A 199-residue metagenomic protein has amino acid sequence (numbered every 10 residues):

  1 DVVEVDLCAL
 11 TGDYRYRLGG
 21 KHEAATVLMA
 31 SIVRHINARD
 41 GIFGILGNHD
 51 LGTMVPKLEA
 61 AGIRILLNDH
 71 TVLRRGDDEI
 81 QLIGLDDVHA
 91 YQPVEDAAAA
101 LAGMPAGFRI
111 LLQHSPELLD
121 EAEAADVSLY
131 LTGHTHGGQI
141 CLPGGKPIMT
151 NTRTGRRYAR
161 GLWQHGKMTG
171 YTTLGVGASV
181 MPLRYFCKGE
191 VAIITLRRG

Functional and structural regions predicted by a protein language model:
D1-R64: Membrane-embedded segments
V5-D13, G41-N48, L66-N68, I110-Q113 (+2 more regions): Active-site neighborhood of phospho(di)ester-bond hydrolases with catalytic His/Asp-centered motifs
Y14-R17, N48-G52, T71-L73, D87-A90 (+3 more regions): Solvent-exposed loop/turn segments at secondary-structure junctions within structured extracellular/periplasmic domains
A25-I32, M54, A97-A100, L118 (+1 more regions): A general structural detector for well-ordered alpha-helical segments in enzyme core domains, enriched
V27, Q92-A98, I148-R156: N-terminal post-signal-peptidase region of extra-cytosolic proteins
A60-A61, L67-H70, R75-Q113, L119-D120 (+2 more regions): Binuclear metal-dependent hydrolase catalytic cores centered on His/Asp/Glu-rich metal-binding motifs
P116-I193: Conserved beta-sheet core of the metallophosphoesterase superfamily
I194-G199: Short beta-strand-to-coil "C-cap" segments at the C-terminal boundary of structured domains/repeats, marking
